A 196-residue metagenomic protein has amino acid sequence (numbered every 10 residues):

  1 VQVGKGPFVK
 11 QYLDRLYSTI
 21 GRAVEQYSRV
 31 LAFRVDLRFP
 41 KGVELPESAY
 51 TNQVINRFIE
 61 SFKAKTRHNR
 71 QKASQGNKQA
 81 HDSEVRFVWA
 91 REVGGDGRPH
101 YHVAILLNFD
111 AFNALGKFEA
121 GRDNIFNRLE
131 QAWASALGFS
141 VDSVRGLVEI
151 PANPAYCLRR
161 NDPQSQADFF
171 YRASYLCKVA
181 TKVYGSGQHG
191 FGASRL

Functional and structural regions predicted by a protein language model:
V1-Y27, F109-L196: Catalytic "initiation/cleavage/transfer" segments centered on a nucleophilic residue and adjacent nucleic-acid-engaging
I20-W89, V93: Signature for HUH/AEP ssDNA processing cores
E44, Q71, R98-P99, D110-K117: Short, solvent-exposed secondary-structure capping/transition elements
L45-P46, R98-Y101, C157-N161: Short, solvent-exposed polar/charged micro-motifs at secondary-structure junctions
Y50-N52, A104, F118-G121: Short intrinsically disordered coil segments
R86-F112: Histidine-centered divalent-metal-coordination microenvironment in nucleic-acid enzymes
